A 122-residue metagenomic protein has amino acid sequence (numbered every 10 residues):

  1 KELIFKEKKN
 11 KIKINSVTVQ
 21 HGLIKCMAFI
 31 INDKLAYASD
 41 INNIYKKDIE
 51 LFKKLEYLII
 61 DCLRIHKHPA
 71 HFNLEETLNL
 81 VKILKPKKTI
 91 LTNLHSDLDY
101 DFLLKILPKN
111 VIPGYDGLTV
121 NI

Functional and structural regions predicted by a protein language model:
K1-K47, D116-I122: Core dinuclear metal-dependent hydrolase active-site scaffold
Y45-Y57, C62-I122: Binuclear metal-ion centers of metallo-dependent hydrolases, dominated by the metallo-beta-lactamase
